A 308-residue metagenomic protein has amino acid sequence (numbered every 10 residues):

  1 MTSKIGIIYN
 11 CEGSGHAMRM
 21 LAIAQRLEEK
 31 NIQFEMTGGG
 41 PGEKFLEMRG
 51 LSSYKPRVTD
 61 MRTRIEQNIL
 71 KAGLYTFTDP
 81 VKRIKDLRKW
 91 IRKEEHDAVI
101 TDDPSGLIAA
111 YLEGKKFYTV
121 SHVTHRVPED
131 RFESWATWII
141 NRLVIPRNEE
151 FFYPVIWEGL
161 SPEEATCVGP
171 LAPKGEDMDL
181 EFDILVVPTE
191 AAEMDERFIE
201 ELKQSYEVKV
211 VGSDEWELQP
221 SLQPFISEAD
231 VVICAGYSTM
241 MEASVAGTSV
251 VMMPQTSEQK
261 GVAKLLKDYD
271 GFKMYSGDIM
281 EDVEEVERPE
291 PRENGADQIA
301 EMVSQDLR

Functional and structural regions predicted by a protein language model:
G6, N10-S14, E29-T78, S276: Conserved nucleotide-sugar phosphate-binding/catalytic loop shared by glycosyltransferases and other
R19, I23, P173-W216: Conserved catalytic-core segment of nucleotide-activated headgroup transferases in glycan assembly
I69-S105: Conserved nucleotide-sugar donor-binding subdomain of glycosyltransferases
R83-L87, V211-V245, Q255-E258: Donor nucleotide-activated moiety binding/catalytic core segment of transferases that use nucleotide-activated donors
L112-P128: Active-site proximal beta-strand in glycosyltransferases
P128-E193, P220: A nucleotide-sugar donor-handling region in carbohydrate enzymes
I145-Y153, W157-E164, Y269-R308: Leloir-type glycosyltransferase catalytic cores
M240-R288: Catalytic binding pocket for nucleotide-activated donors in carbohydrate/polymer assembly enzymes
